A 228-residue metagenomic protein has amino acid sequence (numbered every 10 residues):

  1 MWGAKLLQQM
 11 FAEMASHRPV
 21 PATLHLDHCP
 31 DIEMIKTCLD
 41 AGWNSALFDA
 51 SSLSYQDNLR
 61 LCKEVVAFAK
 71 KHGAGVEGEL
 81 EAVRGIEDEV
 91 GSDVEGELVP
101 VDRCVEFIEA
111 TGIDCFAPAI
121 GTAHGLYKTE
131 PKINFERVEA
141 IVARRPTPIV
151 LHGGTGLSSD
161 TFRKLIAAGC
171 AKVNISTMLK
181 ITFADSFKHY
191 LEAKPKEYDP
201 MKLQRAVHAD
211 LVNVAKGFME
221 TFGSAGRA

Functional and structural regions predicted by a protein language model:
M1: N-terminal glycine-rich anion-binding loops that anchor highly charged ligand groups
A4-P21, H28-T147, S159-I175, I181 (+2 more regions): Alpha/beta enzyme core
F48, M201-Q204: Active-site oxyanion-binding pockets that recognize sulfate/phosphate
H152-T155, I175: Glycine-rich beta-strand-to-loop/alpha-helix junction loops that act as flexible
K180-I181, A206: Short, highly charged low-complexity linear segments
Y190-M201: Active-site gating loops and adjacent loop-to-helix segments of metal-dependent hydrolytic enzymes
Q204-V214: Family-specific functional microsites
